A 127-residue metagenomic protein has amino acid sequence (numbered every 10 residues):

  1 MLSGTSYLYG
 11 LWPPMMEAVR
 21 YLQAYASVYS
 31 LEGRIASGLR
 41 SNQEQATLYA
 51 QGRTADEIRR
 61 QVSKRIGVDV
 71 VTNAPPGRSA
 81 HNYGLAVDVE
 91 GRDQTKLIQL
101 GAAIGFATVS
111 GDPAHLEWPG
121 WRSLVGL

Functional and structural regions predicted by a protein language model:
M1-L127: Cell-envelope/glycan interface and biosynthesis
